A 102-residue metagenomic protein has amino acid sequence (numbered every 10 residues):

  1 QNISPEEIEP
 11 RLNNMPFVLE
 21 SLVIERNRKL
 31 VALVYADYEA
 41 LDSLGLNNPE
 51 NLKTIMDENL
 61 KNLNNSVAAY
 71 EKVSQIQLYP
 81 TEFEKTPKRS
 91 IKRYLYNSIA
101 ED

Functional and structural regions predicted by a protein language model:
Q1, E101-D102: Proteins with a high burden of low-complexity, intrinsically disordered sequence enriched in S/T/G/P/A and R, requiring
Q1-A69, E82: AMP-binding/adenylate-forming catalytic core of the ANL superfamily
V23, Q75-L78: Hydrophobic/anchoring residues in structured secondary elements
Y35, Y79-A100: Flexible lysine-rich "adenylation lid" loop at the C-terminal edge of ANL adenylation domains
Y70-S74: A local structural motif
